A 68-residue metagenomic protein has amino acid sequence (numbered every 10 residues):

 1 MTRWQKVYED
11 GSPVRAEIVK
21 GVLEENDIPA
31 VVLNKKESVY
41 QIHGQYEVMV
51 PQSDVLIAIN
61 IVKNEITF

Functional and structural regions predicted by a protein language model:
M1-F68: Acidic/polar low-complexity segments and flexible, solvent-exposed patches
